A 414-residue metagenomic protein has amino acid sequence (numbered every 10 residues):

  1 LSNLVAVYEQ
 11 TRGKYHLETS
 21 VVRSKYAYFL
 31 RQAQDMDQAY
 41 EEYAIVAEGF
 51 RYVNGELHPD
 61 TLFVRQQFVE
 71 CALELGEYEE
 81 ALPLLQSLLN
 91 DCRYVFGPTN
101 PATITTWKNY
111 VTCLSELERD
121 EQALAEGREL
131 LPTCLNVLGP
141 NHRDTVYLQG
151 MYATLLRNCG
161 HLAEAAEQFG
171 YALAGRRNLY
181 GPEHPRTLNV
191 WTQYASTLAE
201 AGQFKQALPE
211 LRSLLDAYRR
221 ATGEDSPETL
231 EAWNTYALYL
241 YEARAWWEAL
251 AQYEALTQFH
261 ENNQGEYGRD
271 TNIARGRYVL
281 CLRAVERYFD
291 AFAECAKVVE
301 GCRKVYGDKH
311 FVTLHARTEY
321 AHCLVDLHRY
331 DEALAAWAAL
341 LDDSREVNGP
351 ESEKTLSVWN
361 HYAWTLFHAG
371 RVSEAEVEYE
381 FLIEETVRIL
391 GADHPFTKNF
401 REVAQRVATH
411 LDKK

Functional and structural regions predicted by a protein language model:
L1-K414: Intrinsic-disorder-linked linear interaction elements in eukaryotic regulatory proteins
